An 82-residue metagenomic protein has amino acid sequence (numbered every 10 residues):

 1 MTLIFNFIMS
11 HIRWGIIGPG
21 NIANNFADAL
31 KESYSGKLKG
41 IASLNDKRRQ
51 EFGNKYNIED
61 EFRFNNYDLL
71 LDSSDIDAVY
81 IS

Functional and structural regions predicted by a protein language model:
L3-Y56: N-terminal Rossmann-like dinucleotide-binding module
E61-S82: Beta-loop-alpha module in the N-terminal Rossmann-like domain of NAD(P)-dependent dehydrogenases, especially those
